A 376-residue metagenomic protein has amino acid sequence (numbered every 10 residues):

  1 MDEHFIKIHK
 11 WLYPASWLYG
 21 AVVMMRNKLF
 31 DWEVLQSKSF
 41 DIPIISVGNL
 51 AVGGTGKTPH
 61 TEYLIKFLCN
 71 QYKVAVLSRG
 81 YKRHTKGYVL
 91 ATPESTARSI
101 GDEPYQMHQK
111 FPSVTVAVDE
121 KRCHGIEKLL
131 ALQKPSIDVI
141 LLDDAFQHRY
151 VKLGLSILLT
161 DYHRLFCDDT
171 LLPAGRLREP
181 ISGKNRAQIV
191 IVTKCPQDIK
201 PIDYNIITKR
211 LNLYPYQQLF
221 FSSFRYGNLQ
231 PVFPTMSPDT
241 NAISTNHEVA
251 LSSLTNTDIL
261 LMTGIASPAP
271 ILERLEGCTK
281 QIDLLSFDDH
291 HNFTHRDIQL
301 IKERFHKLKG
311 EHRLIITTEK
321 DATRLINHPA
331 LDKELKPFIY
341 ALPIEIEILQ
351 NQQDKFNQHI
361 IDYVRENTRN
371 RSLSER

Functional and structural regions predicted by a protein language model:
M1-I42, Q352, F356, Y363 (+2 more regions): A transmembrane-helix-recognition feature enriched in membrane-embedded lipid enzymes and envelope glyco-/phospholipid
N27-P93, Q197-D198, R376: Walker A (P-loop) phosphate-binding motif
I44, A75, T115, D138-L141 (+2 more regions): Residue-level preference for the first positions of well-ordered beta-strands
I44, G87-Y88, Y105-Q109, E273-L284: Short, basic/glycine-rich phosphate-binding loops at helix/coil junctions that contact nucleotide phosphates
N70, V151-L158, Y162-R376: ATP-dependent carboxylate-amine ligase
K73-S78, T115-V118, F220, D283-S286: Conserved RecA-like helicase motor-core motifs
G80-P215: Phosphate/Mg2+-binding loops and adjacent switch elements in nucleotide/diphosphate-handling enzyme cores
